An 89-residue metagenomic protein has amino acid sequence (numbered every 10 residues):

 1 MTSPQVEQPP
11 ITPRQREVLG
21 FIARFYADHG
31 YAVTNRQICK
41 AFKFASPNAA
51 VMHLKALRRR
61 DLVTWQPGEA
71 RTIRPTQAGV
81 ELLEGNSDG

Functional and structural regions predicted by a protein language model:
M1-P10: Short, Lys/Arg-enriched N-terminal segment that forms or immediately precedes the first helix of a structured domain
T12, Q66-G89: Short, cationic-aromatic polyanion-contact patches
E17-R24: Pre-recognition alpha-helix immediately N-terminal to the DNA-recognition helix within helix-turn-helix or winged-helix
V18, A49-A50: Helix-turn-helix DNA-binding helix
R24, K55-A56: Alpha-helical DNA-recognition elements
R24-G30: Short helix-capping/hinge SLiMs at alpha-helix to coil transitions
A32-A41: A short alpha-helical element within helix-turn-helix/winged-helix DNA-binding domains across DNA-binding proteins
R58-G68: A short, conserved structural fragment
